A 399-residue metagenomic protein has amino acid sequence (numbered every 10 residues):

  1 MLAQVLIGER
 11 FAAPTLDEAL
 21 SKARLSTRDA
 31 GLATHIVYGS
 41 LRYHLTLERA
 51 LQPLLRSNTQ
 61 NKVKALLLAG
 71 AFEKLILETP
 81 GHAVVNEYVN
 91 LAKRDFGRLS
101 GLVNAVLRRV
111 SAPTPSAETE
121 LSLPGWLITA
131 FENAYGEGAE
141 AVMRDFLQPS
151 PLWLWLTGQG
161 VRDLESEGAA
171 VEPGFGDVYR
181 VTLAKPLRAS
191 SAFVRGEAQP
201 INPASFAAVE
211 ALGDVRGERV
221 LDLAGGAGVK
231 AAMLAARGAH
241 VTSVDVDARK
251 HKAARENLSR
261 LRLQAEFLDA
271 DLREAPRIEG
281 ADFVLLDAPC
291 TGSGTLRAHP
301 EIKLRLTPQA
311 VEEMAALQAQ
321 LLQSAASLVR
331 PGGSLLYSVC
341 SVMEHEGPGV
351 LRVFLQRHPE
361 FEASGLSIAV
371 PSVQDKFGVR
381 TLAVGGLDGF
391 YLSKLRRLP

Functional and structural regions predicted by a protein language model:
M1-P399: S-adenosylmethionine
